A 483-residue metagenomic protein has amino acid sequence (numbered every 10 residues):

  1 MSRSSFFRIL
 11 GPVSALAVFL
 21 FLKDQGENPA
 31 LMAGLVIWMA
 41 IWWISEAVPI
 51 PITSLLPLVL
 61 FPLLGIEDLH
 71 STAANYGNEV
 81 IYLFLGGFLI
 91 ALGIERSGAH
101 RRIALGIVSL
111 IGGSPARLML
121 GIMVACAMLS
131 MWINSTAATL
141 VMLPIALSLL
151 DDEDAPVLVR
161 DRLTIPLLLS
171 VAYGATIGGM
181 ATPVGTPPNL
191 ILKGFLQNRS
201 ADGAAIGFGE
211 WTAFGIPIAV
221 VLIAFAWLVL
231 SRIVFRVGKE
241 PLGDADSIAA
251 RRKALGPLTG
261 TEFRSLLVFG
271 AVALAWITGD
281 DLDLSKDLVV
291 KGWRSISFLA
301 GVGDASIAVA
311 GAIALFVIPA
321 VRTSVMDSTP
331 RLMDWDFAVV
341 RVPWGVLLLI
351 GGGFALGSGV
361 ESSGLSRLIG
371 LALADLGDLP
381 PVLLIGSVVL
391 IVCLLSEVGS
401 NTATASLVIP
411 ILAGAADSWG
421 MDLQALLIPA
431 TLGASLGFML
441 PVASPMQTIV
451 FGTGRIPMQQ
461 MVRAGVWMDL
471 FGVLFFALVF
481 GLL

Functional and structural regions predicted by a protein language model:
M1-L83, N198-A201, E210-L371, M468-V473 (+1 more regions): Hydrophobic transmembrane alpha-helices of multi-pass small-molecule transporters
Q25-G34, G77-L89, S135-T139, G303-V309 (+2 more regions): Structural signature of hydrophobic alpha-helical transmembrane segments
W38, I52-L158, T329, V339-R341 (+1 more regions): Membrane-embedded alpha-helical segments and adjacent helix-loop junctions characteristic of multi-pass solute
P57-L58, A104, T136-D151, L168 (+8 more regions): Re-entrant/interfacial helical elements at transmembrane boundaries that shape and gate the permeation pathway
L92-A99, M142-L150, L228-E240, P319 (+1 more regions): Membrane-water interface of transmembrane alpha-helices
P115-M128, A155-G178, A205-A213, V220 (+2 more regions): Alpha-helical transmembrane segments of multi-pass membrane proteins
W132, G179-P183, I216-L228, L394-V398 (+3 more regions): Hydrophobic transmembrane alpha-helical segments of multi-pass transport and channel proteins
G452-F471: Interfacial loop-to-transmembrane junctions
